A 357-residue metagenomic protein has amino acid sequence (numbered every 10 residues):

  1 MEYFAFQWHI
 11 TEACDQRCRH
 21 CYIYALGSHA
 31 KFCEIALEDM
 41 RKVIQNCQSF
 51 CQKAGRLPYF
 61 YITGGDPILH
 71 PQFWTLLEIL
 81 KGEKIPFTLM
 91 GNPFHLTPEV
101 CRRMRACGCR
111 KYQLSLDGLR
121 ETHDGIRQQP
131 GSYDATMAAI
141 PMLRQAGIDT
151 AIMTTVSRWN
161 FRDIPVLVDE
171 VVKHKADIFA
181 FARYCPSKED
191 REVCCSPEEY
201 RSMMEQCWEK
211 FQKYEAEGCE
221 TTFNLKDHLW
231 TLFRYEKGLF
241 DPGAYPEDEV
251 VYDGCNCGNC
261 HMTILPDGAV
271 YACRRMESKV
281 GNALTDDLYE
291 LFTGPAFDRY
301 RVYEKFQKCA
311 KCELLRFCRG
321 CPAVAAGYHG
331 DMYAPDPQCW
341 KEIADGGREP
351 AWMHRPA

Functional and structural regions predicted by a protein language model:
M1-K111: Conserved alpha-helical substructure of the radical SAM core
E2, A269-V270, R274-A357: Flexible mid-to-C-terminal extensions adjoining Fe-S/redox cofactors in radical SAM and related proteins
F4, R56-P58, G258, R274 (+1 more regions): Exposed loop/turn and edge beta-strand positions of beta-sandwich/beta-sheet ligand-binding modules
H9, A30, I35, A106-K111 (+6 more regions): Radical SAM enzyme [4Fe-4S]-AdoMet core and its adjacent flexible, acidic and glycine-rich loops/tails across
A13, R17, C21-Y24, G258 (+4 more regions): Cys/His-rich metal-chelating microdomains
L26, G65, D117, Y184 (+2 more regions): Flexible loop residues that form catalytic and substrate-binding hotspots at small-molecule/glycan-binding clefts
